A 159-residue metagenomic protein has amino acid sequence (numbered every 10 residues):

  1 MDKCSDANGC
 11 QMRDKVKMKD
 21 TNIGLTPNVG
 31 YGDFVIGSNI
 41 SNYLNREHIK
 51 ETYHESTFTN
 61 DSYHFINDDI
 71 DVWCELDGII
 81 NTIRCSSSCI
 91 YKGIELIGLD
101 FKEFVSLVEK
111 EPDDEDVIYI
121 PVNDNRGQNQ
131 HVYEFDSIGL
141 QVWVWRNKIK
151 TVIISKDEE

Functional and structural regions predicted by a protein language model:
D2-E159: Short helix/turn-capping signatures at newly exposed starts of structured segments
